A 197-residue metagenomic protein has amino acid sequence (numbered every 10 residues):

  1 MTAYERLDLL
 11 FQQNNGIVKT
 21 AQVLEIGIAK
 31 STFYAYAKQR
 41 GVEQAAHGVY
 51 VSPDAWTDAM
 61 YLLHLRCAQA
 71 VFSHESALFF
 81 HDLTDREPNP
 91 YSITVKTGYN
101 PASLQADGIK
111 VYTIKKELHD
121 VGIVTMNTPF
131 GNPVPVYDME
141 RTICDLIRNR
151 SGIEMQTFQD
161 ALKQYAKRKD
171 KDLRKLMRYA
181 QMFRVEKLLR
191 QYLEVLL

Functional and structural regions predicted by a protein language model:
M1-G16: Short amphipathic alpha-helical interface segments
R6, I17-Q22, A45, V49-L197: Nucleic-acid-binding surface
E25-I26: Residues within the alpha-helical elements of helix-turn-helix
A37: DNA major-groove recognition helix of helix-turn-helix
R40: Glycine-centered, phosphate/nucleic-acid-interacting loop/turn motifs that mediate DNA/RNA or nucleotide
